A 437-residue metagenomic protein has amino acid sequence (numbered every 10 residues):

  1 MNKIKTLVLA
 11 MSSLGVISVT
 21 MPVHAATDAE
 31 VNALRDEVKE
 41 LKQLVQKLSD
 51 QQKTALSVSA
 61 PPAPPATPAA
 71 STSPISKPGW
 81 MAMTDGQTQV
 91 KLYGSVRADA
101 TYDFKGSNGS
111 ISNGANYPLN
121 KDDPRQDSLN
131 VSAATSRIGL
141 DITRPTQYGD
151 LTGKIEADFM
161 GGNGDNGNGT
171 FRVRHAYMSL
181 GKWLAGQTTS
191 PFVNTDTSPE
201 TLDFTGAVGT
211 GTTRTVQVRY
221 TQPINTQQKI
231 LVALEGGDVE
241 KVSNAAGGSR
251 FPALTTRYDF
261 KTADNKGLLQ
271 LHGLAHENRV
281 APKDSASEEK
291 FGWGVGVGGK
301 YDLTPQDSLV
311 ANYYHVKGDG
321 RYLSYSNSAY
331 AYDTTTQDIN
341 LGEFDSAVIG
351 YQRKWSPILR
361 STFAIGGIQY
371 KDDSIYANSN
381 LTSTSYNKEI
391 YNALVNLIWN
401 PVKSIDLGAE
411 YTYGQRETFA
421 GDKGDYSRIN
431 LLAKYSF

Functional and structural regions predicted by a protein language model:
M1-H24: Gram-negative bacterial Sec-dependent N-terminal signal peptides
M21-G106: N-terminal periplasmic/intermembrane-space "pro-region" immediately following the signal or transit peptide
P78-G114, P118-V239, G248-F251, T255-A263 (+2 more regions): Outer membrane beta-barrel
G94, G153-I155, W183-Q187, V232 (+9 more regions): Membrane-embedded beta-strand positions of outer-membrane beta-barrel proteins
G106-I111, M160, G164-V173, T195-D203 (+5 more regions): Outer-membrane beta-barrel translocator domains and adjoining extracellular loop/strand segments of Gram-negative
S136, L140, A176, V218 (+6 more regions): Membrane-embedded beta-strands of outer-membrane beta-barrel proteins, especially the hydrophobic/small aromatic
F251, T256, F260-N387: Detector for outer-membrane/organellar transmembrane beta-barrel domains, recognizing the amphipathic beta-strand
W399-P401, I405, D425-F437: Outer-membrane beta-barrel "beta-signal"
